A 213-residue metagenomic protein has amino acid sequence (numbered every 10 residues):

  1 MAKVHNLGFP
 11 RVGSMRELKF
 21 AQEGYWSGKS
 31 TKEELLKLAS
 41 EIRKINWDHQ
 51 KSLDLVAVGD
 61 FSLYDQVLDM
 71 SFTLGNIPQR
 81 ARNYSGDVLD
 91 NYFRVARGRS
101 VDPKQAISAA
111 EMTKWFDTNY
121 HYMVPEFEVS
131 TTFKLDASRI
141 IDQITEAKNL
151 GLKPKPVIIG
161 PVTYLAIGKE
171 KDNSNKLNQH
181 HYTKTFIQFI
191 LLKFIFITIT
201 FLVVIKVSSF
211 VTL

Functional and structural regions predicted by a protein language model:
M1-L213: Domain-level signal for soluble alpha/beta catalytic cores
